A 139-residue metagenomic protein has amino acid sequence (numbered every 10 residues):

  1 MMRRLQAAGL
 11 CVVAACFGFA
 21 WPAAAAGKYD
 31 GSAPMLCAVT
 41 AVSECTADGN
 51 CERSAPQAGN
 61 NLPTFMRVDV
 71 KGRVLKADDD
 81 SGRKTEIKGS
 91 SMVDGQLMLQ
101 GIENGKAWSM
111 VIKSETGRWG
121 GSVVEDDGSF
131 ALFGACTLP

Functional and structural regions predicted by a protein language model:
M1-L10: Bacterial N-terminal signal peptides that target proteins for export
A15-A23: C-terminal segment of classical bacterial N-terminal signal peptides
G31-G72: Short, solvent-exposed loop/hinge segments that bridge or flank secondary-structure elements
T64-M66, A107-I112, G134-T137: Hydrophobic/aromatic beta-strand elements that line small-molecule binding cavities or substrate pockets in beta-rich
V70-A107: Contiguous, well-ordered beta-strand patches that form the walls/edges of small beta-barrel/beta-sandwich domains
V111-I112, G120-S129: Short, exposed beta-strand-loop hairpins at the edges of beta-sheets in extracellular/periplasmic proteins
E125-P139: Edge beta-strand at a domain terminus
